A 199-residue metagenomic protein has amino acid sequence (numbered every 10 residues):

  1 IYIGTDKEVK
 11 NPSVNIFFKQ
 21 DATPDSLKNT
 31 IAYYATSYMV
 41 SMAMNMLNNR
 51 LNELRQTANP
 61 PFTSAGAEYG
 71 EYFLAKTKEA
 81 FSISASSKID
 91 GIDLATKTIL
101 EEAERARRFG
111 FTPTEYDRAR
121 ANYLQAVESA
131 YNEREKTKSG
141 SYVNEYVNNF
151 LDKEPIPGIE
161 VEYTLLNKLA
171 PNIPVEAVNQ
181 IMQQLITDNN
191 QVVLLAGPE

Functional and structural regions predicted by a protein language model:
I1-D6, I181-M182: Short, surface-exposed beta-strand/loop micro-motifs that present aromatic residues
Y2-G4, L27, S37, K88: Aromatic-residue detector
K10-I31, L51-V175, N190-P198: M16 family metallopeptidases and their MPP-like homologs
I16, K28-L47: Active/ligand-binding-proximal structured segments within catalytic/core domains that scaffold catalytic residues
S41, I99, V178: Divalent metal-coordination and catalytic microenvironments
M182-D188: Amphipathic heptad-repeat coiled-coil/leucine-zipper-like oligomerization helices
